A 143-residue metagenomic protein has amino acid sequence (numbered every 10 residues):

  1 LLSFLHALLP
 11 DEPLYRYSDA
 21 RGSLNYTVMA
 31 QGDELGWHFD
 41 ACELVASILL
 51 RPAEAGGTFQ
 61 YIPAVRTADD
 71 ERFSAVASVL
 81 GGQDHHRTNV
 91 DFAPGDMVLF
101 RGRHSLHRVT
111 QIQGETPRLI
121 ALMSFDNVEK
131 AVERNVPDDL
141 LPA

Functional and structural regions predicted by a protein language model:
L1: A glycine-rich, hydrophobic loop/mini-helix early in the fold
H6, P10-D11, Y15-L99, R134: Catalytic core of non-heme Fe(II) oxygenases with the double-stranded beta-helix
L35, T88, S105-Q113: Short beta-strand His + acidic residue motifs that chelate non-heme Fe in jelly-roll/DSBH and cupin folds
S47-I48, L99, E115-A131: A short hydrophobic beta-strand segment most commonly corresponding to one strand of the jelly-roll/cupin
R51-A53, R66, H104-L106, D126-V128: Short, solvent-exposed loop/turn segments at secondary-structure junctions
D70, H107-V109, E129-E133: Short active-site-adjacent structural elements
D91-A93, Q113-P117: A structural signal for short secondary-structure junctions
F125-A143: Double-stranded beta-helix
